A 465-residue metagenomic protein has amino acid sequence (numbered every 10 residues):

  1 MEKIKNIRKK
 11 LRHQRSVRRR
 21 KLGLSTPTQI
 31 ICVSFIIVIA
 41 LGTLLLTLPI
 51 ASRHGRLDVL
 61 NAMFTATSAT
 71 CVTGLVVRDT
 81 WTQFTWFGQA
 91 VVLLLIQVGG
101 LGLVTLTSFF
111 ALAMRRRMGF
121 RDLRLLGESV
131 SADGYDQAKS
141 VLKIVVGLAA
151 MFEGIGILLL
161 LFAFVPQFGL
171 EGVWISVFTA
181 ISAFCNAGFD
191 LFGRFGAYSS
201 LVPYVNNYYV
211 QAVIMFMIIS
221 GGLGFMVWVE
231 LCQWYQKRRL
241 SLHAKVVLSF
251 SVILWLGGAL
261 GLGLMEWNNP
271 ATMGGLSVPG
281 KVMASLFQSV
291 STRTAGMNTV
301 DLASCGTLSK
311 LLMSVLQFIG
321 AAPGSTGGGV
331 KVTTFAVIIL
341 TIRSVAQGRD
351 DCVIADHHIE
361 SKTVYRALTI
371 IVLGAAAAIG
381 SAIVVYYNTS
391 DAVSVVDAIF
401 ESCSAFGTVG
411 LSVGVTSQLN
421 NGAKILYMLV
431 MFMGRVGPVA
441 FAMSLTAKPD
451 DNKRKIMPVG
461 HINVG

Functional and structural regions predicted by a protein language model:
M1-G465: Membrane-proximal intracellular helices of multi-pass ion channels
